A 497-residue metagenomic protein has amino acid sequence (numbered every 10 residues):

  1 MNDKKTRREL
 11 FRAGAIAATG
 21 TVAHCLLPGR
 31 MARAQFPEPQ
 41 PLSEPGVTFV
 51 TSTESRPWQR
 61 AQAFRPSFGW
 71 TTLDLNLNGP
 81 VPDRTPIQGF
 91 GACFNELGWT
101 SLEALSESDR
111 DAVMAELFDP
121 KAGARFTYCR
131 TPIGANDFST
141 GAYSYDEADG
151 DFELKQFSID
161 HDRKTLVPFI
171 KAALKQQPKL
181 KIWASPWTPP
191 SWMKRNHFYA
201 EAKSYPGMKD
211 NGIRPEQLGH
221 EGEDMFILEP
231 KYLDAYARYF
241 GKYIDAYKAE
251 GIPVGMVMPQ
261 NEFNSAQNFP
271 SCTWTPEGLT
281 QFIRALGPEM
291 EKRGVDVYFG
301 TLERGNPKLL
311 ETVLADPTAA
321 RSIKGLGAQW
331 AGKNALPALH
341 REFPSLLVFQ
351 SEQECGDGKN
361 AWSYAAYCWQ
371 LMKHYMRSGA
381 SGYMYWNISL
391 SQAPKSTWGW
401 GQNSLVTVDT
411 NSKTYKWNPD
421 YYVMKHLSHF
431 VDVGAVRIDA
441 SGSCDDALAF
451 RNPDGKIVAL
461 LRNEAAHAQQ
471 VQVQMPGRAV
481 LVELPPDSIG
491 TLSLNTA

Functional and structural regions predicted by a protein language model:
N2-D3, E9-M31: N-terminal export signals
C25-S55: C-terminal segment of N-terminal export signals and the immediately downstream linker at the start of the mature
W58-I252: N-terminal catalytic cores of secreted or lumenal carbohydrate-active enzymes
Q88-F94, T127-P132, K181-A184, G255-P259 (+5 more regions): Structural recognition of the beta-strand scaffold that forms the well-ordered cores of secreted hydrolase catalytic
R238-M256, F263-Q353: Active-site neighborhood of glycoside hydrolase catalytic domains
Q350-Y421: Aromatic/acidic polysaccharide-binding cleft in carbohydrate-active enzymes
S404-K456: Glycan-recognition and catalytic regions of carbohydrate-active enzymes
H429, A440-P476, E483, D487: Carbohydrate-binding surface patches
